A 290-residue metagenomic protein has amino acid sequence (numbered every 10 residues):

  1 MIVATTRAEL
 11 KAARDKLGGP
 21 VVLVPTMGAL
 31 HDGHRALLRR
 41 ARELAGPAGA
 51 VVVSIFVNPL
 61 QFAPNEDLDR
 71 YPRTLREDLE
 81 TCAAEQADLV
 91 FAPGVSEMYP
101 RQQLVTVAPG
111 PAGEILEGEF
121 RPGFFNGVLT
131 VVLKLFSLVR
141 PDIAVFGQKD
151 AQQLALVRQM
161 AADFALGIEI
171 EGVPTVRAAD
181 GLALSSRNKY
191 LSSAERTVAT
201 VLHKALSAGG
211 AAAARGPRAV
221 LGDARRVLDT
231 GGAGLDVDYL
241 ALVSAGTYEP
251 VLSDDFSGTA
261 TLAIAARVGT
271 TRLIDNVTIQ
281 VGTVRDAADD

Functional and structural regions predicted by a protein language model:
I2-D236, V243, T247, V277: Nucleotidyltransferase catalytic core that binds NTPs
D223-D290: Phosphate/ribose-recognition catalytic cores of enzymes acting on nucleotide-derived substrates
